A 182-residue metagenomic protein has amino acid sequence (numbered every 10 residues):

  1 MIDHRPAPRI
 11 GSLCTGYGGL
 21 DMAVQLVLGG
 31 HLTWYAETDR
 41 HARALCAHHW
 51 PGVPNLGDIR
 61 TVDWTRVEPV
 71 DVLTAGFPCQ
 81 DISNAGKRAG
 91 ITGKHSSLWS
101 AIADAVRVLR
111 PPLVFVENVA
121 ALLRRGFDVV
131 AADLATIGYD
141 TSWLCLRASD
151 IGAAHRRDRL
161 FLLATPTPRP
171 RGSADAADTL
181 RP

Functional and structural regions predicted by a protein language model:
I2-P6, V62-V72, Q80-P182: Class I S-adenosyl-L-methionine
I10-V62: SAM cofactor-binding core of SAM-dependent methyltransferases, primarily the Rossmann-like beta-alpha-beta module
G11-L13, T74, A121: Structural recognition of the beta-strand scaffold that forms the well-ordered cores of secreted hydrolase catalytic
Y35, L56, T74, F115-V116: Generic enzyme active-site microenvironment
F77: Glycine-rich, N-terminal phosphate-binding loop of Rossmann-like dinucleotide-binding domains
